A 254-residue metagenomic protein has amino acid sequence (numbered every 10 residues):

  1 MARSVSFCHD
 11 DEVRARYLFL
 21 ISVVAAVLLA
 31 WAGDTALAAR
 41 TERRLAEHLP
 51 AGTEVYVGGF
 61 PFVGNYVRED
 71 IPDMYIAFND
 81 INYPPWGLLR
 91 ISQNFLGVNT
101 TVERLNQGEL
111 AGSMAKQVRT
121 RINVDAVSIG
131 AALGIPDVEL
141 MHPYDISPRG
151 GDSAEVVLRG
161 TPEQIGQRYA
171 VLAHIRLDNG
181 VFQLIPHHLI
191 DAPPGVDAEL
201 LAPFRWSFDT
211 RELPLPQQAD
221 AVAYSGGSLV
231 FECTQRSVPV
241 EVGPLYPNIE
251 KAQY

Functional and structural regions predicted by a protein language model:
M1-V67, Y83-P85, G243-Y254: Hydrophobic membrane-targeting and insertion signals
A51-E163: N-terminal beta-strand/beta-hairpin edge segment
N79-I81, L96-V98, T161, R176-G180 (+3 more regions): Solvent-exposed coil/turn segments that connect beta secondary-structure elements in extracytoplasmic/periplasmic
R90-V102, V171-G180, Y246-Y254: A short, surface-exposed beta-strand/turn
Y144-A154, R176-N179, A223-V230: Short, ordered beta-strand-loop transition motifs
E155-D197: Short helix-loop boundary/capping segments
G195-Y254: Extracytoplasmic/luminal low-complexity segments enriched in Pro/Gly and acidic/polar residues that act as flexible
